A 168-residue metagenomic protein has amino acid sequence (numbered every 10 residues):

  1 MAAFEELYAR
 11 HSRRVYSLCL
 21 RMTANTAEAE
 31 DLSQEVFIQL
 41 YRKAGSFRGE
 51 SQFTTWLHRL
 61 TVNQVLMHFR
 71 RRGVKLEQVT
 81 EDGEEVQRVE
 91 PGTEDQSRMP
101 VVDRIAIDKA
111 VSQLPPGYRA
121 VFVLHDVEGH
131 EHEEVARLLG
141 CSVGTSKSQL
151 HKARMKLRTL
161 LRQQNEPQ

Functional and structural regions predicted by a protein language model:
M1-V15: A short, charge-rich alpha-helical start-of-domain segment used by transcription regulators
R10-R13, R21-A24, V123-H130: Short helix-capping/turn signature of helix-turn-helix
S17, D31-I38, S51-N63: Structural recognition of an alpha-helix C-terminal capping motif at a helix-to-coil junction
A24-T26, E35-Q52, R71-G73: Sigma70-family region 2
G45-G49, R59-T80, P100, K152 (+1 more regions): Arg/Lys-rich amphipathic alpha helix in sigma70-family domain 2
R70-G73, L114, R119, R154-Q168: Short, Lys/Arg-enriched C-terminal cap helix and immediately downstream tail that follows
E85-S112: Acidic, proline/glycine-rich intrinsically disordered inter-domain spacer in sigma factors
K109-A120, L124-T145: Helix-turn-helix DNA-binding module
